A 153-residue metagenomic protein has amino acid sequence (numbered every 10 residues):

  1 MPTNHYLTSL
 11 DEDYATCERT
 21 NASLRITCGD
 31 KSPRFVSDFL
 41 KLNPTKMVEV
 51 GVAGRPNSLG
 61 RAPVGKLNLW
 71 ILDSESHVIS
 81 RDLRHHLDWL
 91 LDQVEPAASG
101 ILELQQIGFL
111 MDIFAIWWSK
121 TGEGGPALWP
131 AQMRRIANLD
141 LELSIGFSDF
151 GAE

Functional and structural regions predicted by a protein language model:
M1-E153: Acidic (Asp/Glu-rich) sequence patches and key acidic residues that form negatively charged surfaces used
